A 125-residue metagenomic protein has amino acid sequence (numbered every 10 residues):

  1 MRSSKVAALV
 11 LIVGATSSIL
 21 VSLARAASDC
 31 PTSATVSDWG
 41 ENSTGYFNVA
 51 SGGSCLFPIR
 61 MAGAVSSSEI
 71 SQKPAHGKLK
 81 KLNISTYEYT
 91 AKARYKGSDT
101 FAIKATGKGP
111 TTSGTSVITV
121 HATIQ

Functional and structural regions predicted by a protein language model:
M1-V10: Bacterial N-terminal signal peptides that target proteins for export
V10-S18: Bacterial N-terminal signal peptides
I19-A27: Sec/Tat signal peptide C-region and signal peptidase I cleavage site
A27, G109-Q125: C-terminal edge beta-strand
A27-T44: N-terminal edge beta-strand
V49-S85: Surface-exposed or secretory-pathway low-complexity segments enriched in glycine-proline and Ser/Thr/acidic residues
T86-S98: Extracellular/luminal low-complexity segments enriched in Ser/Thr/Pro
K96-G109: A short beta-strand micro-motif common to beta-rich folds, especially ectodomain repeats
